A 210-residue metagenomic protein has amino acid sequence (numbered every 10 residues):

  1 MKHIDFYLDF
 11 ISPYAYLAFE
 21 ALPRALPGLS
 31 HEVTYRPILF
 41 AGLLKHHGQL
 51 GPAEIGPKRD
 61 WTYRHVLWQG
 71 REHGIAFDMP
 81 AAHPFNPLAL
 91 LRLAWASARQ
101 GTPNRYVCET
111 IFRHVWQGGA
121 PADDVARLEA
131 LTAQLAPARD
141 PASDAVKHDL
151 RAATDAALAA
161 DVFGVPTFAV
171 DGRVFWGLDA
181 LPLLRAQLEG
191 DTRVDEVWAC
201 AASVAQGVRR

Functional and structural regions predicted by a protein language model:
M1-K2: A short, charged/proline- and glycine-enriched loop that marks the coil->beta-strand transition at the N-terminal
D5, Y14-H31, T102, T110-R210: C-terminal cap of thioredoxin/glutaredoxin-like
Y7, H47-G51, A138: Short amphipathic alpha-helical segments at helix-loop
F10-I11: Short pre-active-site segment immediately N-terminal to redox-active cysteine/selenocysteine motifs in thiol-based
Y16-V115, W198-R210: Structural alpha/beta surface segment adjacent to cysteine/selenocysteine redox centers across thiol/disulfide enzymes
